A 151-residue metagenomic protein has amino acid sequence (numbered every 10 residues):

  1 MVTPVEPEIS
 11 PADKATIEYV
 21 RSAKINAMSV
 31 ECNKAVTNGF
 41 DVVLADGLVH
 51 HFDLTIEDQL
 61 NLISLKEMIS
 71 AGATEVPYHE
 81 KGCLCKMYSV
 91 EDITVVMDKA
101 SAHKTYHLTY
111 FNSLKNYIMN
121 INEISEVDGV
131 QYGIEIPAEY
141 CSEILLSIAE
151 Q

Functional and structural regions predicted by a protein language model:
M1-Q151: A preference for well-ordered globular domain cores that mediate specific macromolecular interactions or catalysis
